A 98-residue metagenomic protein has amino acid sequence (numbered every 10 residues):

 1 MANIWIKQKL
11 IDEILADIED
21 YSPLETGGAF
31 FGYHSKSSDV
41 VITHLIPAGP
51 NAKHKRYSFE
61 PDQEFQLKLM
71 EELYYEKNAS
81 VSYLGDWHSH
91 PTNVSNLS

Functional and structural regions predicted by a protein language model:
M1-Y83, T92-S98: Conserved beta-strand-loop surface patch within small alpha/beta domains used for substrate/adaptor or ligand engagement
H88-H90: Histidine-centered divalent metal-coordination motifs
